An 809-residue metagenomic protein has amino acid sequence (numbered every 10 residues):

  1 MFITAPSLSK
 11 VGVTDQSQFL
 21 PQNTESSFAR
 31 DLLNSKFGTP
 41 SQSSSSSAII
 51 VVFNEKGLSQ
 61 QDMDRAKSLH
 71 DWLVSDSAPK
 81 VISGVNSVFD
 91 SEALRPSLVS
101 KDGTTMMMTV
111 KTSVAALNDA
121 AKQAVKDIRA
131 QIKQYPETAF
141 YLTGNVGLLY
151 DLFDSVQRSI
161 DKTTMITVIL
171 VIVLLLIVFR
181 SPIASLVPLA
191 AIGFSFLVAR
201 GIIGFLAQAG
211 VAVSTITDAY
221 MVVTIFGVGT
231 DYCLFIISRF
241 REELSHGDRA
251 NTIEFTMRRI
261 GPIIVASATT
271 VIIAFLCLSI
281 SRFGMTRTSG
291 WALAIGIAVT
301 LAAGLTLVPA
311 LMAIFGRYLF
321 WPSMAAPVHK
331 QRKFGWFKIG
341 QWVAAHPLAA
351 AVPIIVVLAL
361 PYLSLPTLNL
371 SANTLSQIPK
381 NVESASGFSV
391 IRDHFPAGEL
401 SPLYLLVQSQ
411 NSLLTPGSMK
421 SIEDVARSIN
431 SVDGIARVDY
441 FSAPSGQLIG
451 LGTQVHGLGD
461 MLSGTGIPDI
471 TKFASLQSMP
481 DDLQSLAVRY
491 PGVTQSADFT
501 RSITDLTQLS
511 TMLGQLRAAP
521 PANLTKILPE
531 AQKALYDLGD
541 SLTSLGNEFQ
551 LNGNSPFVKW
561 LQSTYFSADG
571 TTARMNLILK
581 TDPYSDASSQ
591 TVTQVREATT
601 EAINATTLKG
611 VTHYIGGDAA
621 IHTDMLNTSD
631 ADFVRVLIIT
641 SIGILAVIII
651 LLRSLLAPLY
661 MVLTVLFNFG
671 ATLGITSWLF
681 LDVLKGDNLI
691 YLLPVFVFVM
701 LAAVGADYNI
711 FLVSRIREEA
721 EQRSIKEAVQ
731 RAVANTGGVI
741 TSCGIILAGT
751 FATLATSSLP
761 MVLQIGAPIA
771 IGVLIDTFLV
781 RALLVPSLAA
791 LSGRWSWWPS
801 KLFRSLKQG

Functional and structural regions predicted by a protein language model:
M1-V13, P79, P96-S97, G103 (+4 more regions): Membrane-embedded transmembrane helical bundles of large multi-pass transporters/channels
S7-N54, D90-S97, Q341, T367-N411 (+3 more regions): Solvent-exposed, non-transmembrane loop/terminal regulatory segments of multi-pass membrane proteins
L20, V52-D64, V110-L117, G144-G147 (+6 more regions): Structural beta->alpha junctions
S27-D31, L58-V110, D151, A436-I578 (+2 more regions): Extracytoplasmic
S46-A48, T104-M106, P136-T138, S401-L403 (+3 more regions): Envelope-exposed proteins and targeting segments
D62-L73, A120-I132, S418-V432, S588-E601: Short amphipathic alpha-helices in soluble, non-transmembrane regions that often serve as interface/regulatory elements
H70-I82, Y135, H346, A426-I435 (+2 more regions): Acidic-histidine catalytic/liganding microenvironments
G340, L348-L476, L528-D537: Juxtamembrane segments of multi-pass membrane proteins
